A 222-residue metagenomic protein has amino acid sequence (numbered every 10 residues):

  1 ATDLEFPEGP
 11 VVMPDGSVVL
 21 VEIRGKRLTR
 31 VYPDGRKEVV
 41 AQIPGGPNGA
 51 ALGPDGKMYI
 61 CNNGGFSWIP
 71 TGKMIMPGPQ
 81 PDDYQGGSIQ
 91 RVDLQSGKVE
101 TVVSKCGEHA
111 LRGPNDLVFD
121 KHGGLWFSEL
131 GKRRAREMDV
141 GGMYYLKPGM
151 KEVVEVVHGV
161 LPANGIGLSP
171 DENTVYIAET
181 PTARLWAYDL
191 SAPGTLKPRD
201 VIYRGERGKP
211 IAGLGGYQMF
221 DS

Functional and structural regions predicted by a protein language model:
A1-S222: Sequence-structural signature of mature extracellular/luminal beta-sheet repeat domains, prominently beta-propellers
